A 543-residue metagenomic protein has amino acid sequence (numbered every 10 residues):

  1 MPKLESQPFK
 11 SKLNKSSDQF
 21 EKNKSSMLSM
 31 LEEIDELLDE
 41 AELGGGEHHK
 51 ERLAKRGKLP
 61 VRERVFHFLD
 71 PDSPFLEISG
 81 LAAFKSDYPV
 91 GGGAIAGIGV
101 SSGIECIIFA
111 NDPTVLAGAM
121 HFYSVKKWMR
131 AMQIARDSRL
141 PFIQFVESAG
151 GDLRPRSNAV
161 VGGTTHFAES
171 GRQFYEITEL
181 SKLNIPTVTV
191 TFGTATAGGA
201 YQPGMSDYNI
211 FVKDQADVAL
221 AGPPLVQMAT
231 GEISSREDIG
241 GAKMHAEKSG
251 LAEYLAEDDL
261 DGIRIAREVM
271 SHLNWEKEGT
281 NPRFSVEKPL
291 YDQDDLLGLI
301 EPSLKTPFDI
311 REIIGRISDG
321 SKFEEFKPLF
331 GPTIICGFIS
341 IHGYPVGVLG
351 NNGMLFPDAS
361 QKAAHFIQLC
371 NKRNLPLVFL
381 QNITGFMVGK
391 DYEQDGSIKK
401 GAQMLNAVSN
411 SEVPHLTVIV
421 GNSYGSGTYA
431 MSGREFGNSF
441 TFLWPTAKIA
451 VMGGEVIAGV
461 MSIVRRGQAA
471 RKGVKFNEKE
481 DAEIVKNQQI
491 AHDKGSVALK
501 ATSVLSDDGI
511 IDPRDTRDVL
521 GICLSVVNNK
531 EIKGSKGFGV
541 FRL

Functional and structural regions predicted by a protein language model:
P2-L543: Ligand-binding clefts of soluble mixed alpha/beta catalytic domains
